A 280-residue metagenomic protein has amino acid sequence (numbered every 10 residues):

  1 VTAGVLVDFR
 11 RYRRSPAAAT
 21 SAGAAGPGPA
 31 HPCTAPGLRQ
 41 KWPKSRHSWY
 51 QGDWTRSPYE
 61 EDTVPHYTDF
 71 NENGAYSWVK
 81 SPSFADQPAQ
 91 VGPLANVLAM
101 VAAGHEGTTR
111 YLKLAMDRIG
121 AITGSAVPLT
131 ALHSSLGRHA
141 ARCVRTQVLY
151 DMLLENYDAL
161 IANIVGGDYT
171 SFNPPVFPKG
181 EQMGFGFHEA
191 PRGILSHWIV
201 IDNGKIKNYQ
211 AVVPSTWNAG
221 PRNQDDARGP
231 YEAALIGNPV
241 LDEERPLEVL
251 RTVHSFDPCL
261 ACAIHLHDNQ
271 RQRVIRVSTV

Functional and structural regions predicted by a protein language model:
V1-V280: Metal/cofactor-centered catalytic core regions of large enzymes
